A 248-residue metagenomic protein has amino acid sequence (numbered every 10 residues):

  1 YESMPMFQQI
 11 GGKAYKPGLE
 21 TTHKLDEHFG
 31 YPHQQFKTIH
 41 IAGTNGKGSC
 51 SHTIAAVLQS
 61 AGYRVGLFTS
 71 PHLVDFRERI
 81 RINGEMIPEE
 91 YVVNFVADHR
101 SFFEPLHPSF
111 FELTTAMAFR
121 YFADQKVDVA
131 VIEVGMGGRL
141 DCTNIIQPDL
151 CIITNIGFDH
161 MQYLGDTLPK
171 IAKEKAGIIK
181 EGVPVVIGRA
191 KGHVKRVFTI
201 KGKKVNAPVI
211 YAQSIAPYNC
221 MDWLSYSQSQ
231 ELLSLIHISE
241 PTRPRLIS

Functional and structural regions predicted by a protein language model:
Y1-G12: Charged, amphipathic alpha-helical linker segments immediately N-terminal to NTP-binding catalytic cores
G12-Q35, S60-I146, Q162-L164, G192: ATP-dependent carboxylate-amine ligase catalytic core
I39-I41: Hydrophobic anchor at the beta1->P-loop junction of P-loop NTPases
S49-R64: A conserved segment at the C-terminal end of the G1
I54, A118, R196-F198, I238: Aromatic/hydrophobic pocket-lining residues that form π-stacking "cages" and hydrophobic walls in ligand
L113, K126-E133, L150-E231: Acidic, Mg2+-coordinating active-site environments of NTP-dependent enzymes
I236-E240, P244-S248: Single conserved hydrophobic/aromatic residue that forms the stacking wall/gate of nucleotide- or nucleobase-binding
